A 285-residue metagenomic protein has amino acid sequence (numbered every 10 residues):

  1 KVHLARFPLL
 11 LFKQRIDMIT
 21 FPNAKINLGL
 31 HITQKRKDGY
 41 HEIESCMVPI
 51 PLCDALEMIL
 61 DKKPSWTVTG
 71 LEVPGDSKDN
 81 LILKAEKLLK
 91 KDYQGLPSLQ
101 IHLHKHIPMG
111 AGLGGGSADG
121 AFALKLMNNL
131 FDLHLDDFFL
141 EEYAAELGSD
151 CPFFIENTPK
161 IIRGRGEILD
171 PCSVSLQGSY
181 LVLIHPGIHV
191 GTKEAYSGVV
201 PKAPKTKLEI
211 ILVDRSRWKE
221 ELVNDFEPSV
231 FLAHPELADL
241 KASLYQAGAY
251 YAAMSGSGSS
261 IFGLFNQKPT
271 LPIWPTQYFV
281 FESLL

Functional and structural regions predicted by a protein language model:
D17-A111, N129, L133-F138, S173-S175 (+1 more regions): ATP-binding N-lobe of GHMP and related small-molecule kinases
L28, L56-M58, I82, G116 (+4 more regions): Residue-level signal for inorganic ion chemistry
K62-G75, A123, A145, R215-V223: Short, basic/glycine-rich phosphate-binding loops at helix/coil junctions that contact nucleotide phosphates
W66, F154-Y251, N266-P275, E282-L285: Conserved, helical-rich catalytic subdomain that frames metal- and/or nucleotide-binding sites in enzyme alpha/beta
H102-F131, S149, Y250-F262: Glycine/serine-rich anion-binding loops at beta->alpha junctions that coordinate negatively charged ligand groups
G120, L124-I161: Contiguous, small/hydrophobic- and glycine-enriched helical/loop subdomains that border and often "cap" functional
